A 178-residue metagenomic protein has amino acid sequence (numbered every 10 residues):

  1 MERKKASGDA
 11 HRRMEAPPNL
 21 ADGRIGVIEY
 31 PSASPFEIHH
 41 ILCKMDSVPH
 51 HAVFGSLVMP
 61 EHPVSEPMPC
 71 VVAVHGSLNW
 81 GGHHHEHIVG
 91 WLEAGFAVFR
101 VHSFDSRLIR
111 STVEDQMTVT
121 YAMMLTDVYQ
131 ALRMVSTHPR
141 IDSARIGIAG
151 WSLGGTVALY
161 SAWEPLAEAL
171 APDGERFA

Functional and structural regions predicted by a protein language model:
R3-K4, G8-E66: N-terminal cap/lid segment of alpha/beta-hydrolase-fold proteins
N19-P35, P49-A52, G95-R100, I146-E164: Conserved long hydrophobic alpha-helices within structured protein cores
F36-E37, V64, W80, R107 (+1 more regions): Flexible, glycine-rich phosphate/dinucleotide-binding loops and adjacent beta-alpha linkers at cofactor/substrate
C43, Y129-A178: Primarily recognizes the serine-hydrolase "nucleophile elbow" in alpha/beta-hydrolase and SGNH/GDSL folds
C43-V53, P67-T137: Serine-hydrolase catalytic machinery in alpha/beta-hydrolase-like enzymes
V58, A73-V74, A149: Short hydrophobic segments within beta-strands
E66-M68, A144-R145: Short coil/turn segments at beta-strand junctions that form active-site/ligand-binding loops
